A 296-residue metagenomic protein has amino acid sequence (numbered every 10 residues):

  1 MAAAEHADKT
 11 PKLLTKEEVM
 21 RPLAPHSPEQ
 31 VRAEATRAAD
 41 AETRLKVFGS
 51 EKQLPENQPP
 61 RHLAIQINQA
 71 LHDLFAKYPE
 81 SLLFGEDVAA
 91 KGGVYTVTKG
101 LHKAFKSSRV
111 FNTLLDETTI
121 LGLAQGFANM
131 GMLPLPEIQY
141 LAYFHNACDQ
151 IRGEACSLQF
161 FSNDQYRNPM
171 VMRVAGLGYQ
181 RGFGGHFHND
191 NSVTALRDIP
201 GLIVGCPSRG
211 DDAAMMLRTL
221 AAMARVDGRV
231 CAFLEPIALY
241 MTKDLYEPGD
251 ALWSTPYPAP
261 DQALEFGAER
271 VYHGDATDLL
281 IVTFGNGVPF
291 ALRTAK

Functional and structural regions predicted by a protein language model:
M1, E56, P60, L280-T283: Generic alpha-helical structural element
M1-M20: Active-site or pore-adjacent capping/gating segments
E18-L23, T294-K296: Composition- and surface-driven signal marking solvent-exposed, interaction-prone regions in large proteins
P22-M241: Thiamine diphosphate
Q66-L74, M215-V230, L239-K296: Glycine-/acidic-rich phosphate or pyrophosphate-binding loops and their flanking alpha/beta elements
